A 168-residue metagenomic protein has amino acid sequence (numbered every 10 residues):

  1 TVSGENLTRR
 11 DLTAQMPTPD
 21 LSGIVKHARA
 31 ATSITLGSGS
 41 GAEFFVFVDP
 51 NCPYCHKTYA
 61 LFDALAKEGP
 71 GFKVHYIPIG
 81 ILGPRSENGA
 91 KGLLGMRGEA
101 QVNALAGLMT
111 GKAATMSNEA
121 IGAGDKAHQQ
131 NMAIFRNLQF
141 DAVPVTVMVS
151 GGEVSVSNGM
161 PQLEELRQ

Functional and structural regions predicted by a protein language model:
T1, A142-S157: A short, hydrophobic beta-strand/beta-hairpin element that forms part of a small beta-sheet core
T1-R85, E119-A142, Q162-Q168: Extracytoplasmic thiol/disulfide redox context detector
S40-A42, G92-M96, M160: Short, exposed beta-strand "edge-strand" segments with a Pro/Gly-rich flavor and a Y/T-containing core
A42-F44, G71-H75, E99, N103 (+1 more regions): Solvent-exposed, well-ordered amphipathic alpha-helical segments that flank/support binding or catalytic loops
L65-E68, E87, A106, M148 (+1 more regions): A generic "cationic amphipathic patch" detector
P84-K126: Conserved segment of the thioredoxin-like fold in thiol-based oxidoreductases
